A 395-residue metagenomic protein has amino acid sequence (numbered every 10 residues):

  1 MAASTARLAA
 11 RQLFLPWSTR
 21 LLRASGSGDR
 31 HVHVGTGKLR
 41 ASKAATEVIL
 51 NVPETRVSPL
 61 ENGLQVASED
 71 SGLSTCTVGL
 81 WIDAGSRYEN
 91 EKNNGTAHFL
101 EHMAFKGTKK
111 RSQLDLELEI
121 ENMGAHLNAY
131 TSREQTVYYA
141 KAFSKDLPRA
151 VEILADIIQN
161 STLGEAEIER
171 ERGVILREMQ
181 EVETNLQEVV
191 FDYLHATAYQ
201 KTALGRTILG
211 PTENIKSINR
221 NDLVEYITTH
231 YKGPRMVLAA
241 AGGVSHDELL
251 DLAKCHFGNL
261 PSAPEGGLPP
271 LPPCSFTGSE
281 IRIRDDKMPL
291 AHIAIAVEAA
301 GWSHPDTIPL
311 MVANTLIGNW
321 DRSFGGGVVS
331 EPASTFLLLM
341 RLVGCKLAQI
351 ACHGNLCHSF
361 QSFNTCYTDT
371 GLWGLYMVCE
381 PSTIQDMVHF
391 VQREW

Functional and structural regions predicted by a protein language model:
A2-R40, P53, P59, K106 (+5 more regions): Charge-rich, well-structured scaffold segments of protease-associated domains
E47-L50: Short loop/turn motifs at secondary-structure junctions and domain boundaries
L73-S86: Short, surface-exposed, low-complexity cationic segments
A84-N94: Short pre-active-site segment immediately N-terminal to the catalytic Zn-binding motif
G95-T108: Active-site SXXK
